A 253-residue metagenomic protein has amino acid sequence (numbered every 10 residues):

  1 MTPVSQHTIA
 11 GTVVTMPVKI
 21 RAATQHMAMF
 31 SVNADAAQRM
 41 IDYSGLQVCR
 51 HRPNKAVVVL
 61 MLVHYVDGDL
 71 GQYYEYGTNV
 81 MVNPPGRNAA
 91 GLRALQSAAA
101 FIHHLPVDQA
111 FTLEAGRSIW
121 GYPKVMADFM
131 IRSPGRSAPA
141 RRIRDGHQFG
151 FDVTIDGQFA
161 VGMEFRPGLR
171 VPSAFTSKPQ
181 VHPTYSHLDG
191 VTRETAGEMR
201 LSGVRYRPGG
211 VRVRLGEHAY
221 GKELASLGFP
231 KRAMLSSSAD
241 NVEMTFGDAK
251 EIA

Functional and structural regions predicted by a protein language model:
M1-Y65, D69, Y73, Y220 (+3 more regions): N-terminal domain-onset segments
P3-G11, A110-A253: Interaction-surface and assembly-scaffold signal
A22, V57, Y65, R93-L95 (+6 more regions): Alpha-helical protein-protein interaction elements
I41-Y43, Q72-E75, R93, G116-R117 (+2 more regions): Surface-exposed beta-strand edges and their flanking turn/coil or helix-capping segments
R52-K55, N83-N88, H104-V107, M126-M130 (+1 more regions): Glycine-rich loops and low-complexity Gly/Arg-rich segments that provide flexible linkers or classic glycine-based
M61-T112: Hydrophobic/aromatic-rich structural module bridging two neighboring secondary-structure elements via a short loop
